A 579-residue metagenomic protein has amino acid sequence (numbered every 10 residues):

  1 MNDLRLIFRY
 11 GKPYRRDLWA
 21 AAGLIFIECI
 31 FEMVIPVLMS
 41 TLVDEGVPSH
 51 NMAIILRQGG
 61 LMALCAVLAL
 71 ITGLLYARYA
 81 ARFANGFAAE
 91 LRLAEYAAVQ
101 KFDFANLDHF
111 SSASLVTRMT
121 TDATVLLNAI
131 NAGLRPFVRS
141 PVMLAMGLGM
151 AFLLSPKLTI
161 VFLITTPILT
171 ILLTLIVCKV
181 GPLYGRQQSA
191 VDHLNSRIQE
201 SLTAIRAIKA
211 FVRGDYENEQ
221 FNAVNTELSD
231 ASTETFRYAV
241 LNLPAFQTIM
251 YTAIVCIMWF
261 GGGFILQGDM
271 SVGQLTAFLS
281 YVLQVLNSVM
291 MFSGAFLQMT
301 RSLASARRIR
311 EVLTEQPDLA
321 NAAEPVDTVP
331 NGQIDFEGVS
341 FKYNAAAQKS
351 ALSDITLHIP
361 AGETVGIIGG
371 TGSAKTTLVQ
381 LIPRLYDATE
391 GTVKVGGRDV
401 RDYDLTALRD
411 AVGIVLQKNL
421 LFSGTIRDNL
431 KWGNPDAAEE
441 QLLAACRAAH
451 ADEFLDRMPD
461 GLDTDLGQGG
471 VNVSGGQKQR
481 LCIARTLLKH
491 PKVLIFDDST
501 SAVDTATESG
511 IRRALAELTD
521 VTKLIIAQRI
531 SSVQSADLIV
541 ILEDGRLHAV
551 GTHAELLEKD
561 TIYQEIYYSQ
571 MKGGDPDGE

Functional and structural regions predicted by a protein language model:
M1-E32, M39, V47-M62, T72 (+17 more regions): Membrane-integrated ABC transporters
F8, P13-R16, K101-A105, T121-I130 (+8 more regions): An intracellular "coupling" helix at the cytosolic face of ABC transporter transmembrane type-1 domains
P13, D17-I27, L61-C65, A69-I71 (+2 more regions): Transmembrane helices of ABC transporter permease
F26-V34, V67-L74, L126-A129, G133-A145 (+5 more regions): Hydrophobic alpha-helical transmembrane bundles that constitute the permease/transmembrane domains of multi-pass
S49-H50, N85, L93-T117, T121-A123 (+6 more regions): Short intracellular "coupling" helices and adjacent cytoplasmic loop segments at the cytosolic face of multi-pass
H50-R57, M146, M150-I164, E234-R307 (+1 more regions): Helix-loop-helix
T328-E579: ABC-type nucleotide-binding domain
